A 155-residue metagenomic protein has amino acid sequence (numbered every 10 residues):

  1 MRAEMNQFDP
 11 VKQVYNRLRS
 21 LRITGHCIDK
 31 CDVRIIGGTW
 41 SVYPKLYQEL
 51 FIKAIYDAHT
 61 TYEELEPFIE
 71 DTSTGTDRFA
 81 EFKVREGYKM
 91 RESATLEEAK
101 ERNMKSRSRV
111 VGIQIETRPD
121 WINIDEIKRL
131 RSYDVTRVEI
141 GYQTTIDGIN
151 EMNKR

Functional and structural regions predicted by a protein language model:
M1-Q13, G37-D57, P67-R155: Conserved non-cysteine loop/helix-boundary elements of the Radical SAM core domain that shape
P10-H26: Alpha-helical scaffold segments that flank or form the walls of functional sites
G25-I28, R129: SAM-dependent transferase fold signal centered on methyltransferase-like domains, encompassing both Class I
I28-K30, V110: Short secondary-structure junction motifs
